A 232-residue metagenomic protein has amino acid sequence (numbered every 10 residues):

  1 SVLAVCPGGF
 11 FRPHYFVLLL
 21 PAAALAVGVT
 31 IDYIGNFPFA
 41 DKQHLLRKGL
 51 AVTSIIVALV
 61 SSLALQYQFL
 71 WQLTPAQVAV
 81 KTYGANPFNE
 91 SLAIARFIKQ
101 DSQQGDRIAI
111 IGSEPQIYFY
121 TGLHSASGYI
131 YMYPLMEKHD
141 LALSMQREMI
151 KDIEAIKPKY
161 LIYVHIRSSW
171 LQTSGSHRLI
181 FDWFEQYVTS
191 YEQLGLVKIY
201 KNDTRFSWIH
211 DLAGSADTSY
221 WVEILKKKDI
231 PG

Functional and structural regions predicted by a protein language model:
S1, P13-L25, A64-Y67, S91-L92: Structured catalytic cores of enzymes that bind and process phosphorylated ligands/cofactors
V2-C6: Alpha-helical transmembrane segments of multipass membrane proteins
G9-R47: Hydrophobic/aromatic-rich transmembrane helices and adjacent perimembrane loops
P13, V60-N89: Hydrophobic alpha-helical transmembrane segments in integral membrane proteins
L20, S144-R147, G175-F181: Charged helix-capping and loop-helix junction motifs
I34-F69: Signature aromatic-anchored transmembrane alpha helix within multi-pass, membrane-resident enzymes that catalyze glycan
Q72, G84-E137, Q146-T173, I199-K201: Short periplasmic/luminal acceptor-recognition loop of GT-C membrane glycosyltransferases, typified by
K159-G232: Aromatic/acidic, Gly/Pro-rich catalytic loop(s) in extracytoplasmic/lumenal soluble domains of multi-pass membrane
